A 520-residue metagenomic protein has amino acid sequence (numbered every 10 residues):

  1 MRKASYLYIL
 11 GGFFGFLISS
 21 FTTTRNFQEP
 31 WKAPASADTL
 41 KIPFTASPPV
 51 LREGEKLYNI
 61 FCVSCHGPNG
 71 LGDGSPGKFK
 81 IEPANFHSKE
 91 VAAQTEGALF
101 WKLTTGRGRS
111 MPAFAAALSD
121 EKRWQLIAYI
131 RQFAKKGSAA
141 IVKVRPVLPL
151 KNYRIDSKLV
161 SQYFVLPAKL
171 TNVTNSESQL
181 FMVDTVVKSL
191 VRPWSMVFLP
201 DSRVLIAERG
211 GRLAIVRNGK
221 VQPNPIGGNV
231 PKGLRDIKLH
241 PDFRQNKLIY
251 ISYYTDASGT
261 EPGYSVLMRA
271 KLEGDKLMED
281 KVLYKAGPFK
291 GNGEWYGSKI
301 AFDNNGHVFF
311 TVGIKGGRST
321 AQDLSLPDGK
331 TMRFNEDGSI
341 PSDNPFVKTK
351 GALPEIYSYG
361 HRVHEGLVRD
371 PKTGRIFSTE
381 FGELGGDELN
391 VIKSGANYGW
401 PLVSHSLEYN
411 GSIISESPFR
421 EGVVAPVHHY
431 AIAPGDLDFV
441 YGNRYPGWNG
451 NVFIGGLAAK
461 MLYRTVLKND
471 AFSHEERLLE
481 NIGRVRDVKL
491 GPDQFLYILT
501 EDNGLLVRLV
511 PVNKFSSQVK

Functional and structural regions predicted by a protein language model:
N26-A33, N152-M182, L277, S339-T349 (+2 more regions): Blade/loop signatures of beta-propeller domains
F27-L57, L353: Electrostatic cytochrome c docking/interface patches
P48-L71, L99-T105, L126, V187: Sequence/structural segment immediately N-terminal to covalent heme-attachment motifs in c-type and related
Y58-S64, N69, E82, R107-S110 (+4 more regions): Short pre-active-site segment immediately N-terminal to redox-active cysteine/selenocysteine motifs in thiol-based
A98-W101, R109, A115-V147, L496 (+1 more regions): C-terminal capping alpha-helices of c-type cytochrome domains
G137-G317, G374-S378, G382, A431-D470 (+1 more regions): Acidic, Gly/Ser/Thr-rich repeat motifs that build Ca2+-stabilized beta-propeller blades
S265-D275, L324-D337, I392-K393: Beta-propeller blade signature
H361, A471-P492: Conserved blade-ending motifs and adjacent loop-strand segments that build the rim/top face of beta-propeller domains
